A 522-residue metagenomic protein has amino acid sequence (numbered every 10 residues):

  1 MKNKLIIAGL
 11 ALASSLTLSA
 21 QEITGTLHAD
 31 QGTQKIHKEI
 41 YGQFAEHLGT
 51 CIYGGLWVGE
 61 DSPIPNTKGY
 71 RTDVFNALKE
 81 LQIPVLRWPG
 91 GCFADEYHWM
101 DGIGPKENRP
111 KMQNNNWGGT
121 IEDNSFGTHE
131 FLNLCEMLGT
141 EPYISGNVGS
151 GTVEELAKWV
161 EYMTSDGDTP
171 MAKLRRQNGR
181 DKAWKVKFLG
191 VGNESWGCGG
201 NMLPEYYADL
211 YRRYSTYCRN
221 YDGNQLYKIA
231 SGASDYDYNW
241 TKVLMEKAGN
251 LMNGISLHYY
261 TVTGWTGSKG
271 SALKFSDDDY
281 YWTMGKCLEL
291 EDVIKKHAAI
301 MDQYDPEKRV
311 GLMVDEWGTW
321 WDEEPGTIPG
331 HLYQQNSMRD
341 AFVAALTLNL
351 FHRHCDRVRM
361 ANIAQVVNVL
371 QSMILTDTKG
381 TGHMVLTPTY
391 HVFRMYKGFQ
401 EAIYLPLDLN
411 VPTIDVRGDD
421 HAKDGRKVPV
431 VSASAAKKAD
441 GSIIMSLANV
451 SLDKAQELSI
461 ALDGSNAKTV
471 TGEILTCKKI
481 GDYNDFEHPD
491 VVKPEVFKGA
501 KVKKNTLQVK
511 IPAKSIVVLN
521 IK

Functional and structural regions predicted by a protein language model:
M1-E22: Bacterial Sec-dependent N-terminal signal peptides
S19-G254, C287-E323, T327-K522: Non-catalytic accessory regions flanking glycosidase/transglycosidase catalytic cores in CAZymes
L257: Histidine-centered catalytic micro-motifs
Y260-Y281, T327: Active-site His/acidic residue clusters
